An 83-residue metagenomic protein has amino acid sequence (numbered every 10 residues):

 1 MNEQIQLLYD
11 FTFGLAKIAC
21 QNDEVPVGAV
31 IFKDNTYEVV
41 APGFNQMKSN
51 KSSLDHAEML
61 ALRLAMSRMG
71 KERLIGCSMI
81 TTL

Functional and structural regions predicted by a protein language model:
M1-N22: Short, basic/aromatic recognition patches
T12, G28, A61: Conserved hydrophobic/aromatic pocket- or pore-lining residues that grip, position, or stack substrates in active sites
N22-P26, L74-G76: Short secondary-structure junction motifs
V27-K33: Short beta-strand scaffold segments in enzyme catalytic cores
N35-V40: Short, glycine-anchored, charge-dense loop/turn motifs used at functional sites
A41-L83: Zn2+-dependent cytidine deaminase-like catalytic core
